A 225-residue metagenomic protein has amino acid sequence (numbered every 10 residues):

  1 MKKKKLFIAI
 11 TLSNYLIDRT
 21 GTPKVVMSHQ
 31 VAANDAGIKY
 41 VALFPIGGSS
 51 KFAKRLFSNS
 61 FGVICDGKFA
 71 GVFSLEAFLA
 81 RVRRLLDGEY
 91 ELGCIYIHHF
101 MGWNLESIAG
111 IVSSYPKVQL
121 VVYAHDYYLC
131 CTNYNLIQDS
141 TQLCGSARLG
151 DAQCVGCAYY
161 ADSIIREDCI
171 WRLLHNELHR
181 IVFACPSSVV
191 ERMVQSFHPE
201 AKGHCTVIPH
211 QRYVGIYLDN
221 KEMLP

Functional and structural regions predicted by a protein language model:
M1-K51, S114-K117: N-terminal subdomain of nucleotide-sugar transferases
T22-V25, P45, H98, A124 (+3 more regions): Replace "coordinates the UDP/GDP/TDP-sugar" with "coordinates nucleotide-activated sugar donors
A32-A77, R81-L85: N-terminal strand-loop element at the rim of the active site of nucleotide-sugar-dependent glycosyltransferases
L85-L105, V118-Y123: Short N-terminal targeting/anchoring amphipathic segment
C94-Y96, S113-C157: Active-site proximal beta-strand in glycosyltransferases
C144-F183: Membrane-proximal helix-turn-helix segments that form the acceptor-binding/catalytic region of lipid-linked
R180, E191-R212: Helix-loop-beta element that forms the nucleotide-linked donor phosphate-binding surface in glycosyltransferases
Q211-P225: Acidic anion/phosphate-binding donor-loop and adjacent secondary structure in glycosyltransferase catalytic cores
